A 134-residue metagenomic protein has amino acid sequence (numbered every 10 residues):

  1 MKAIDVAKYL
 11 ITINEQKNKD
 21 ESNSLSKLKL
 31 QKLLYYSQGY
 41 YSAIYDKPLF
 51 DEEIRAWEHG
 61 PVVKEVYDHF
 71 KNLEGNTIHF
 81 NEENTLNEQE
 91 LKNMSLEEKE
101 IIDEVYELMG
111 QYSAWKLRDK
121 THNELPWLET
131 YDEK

Functional and structural regions predicted by a protein language model:
M1-K134: Domain-edge interaction signal
